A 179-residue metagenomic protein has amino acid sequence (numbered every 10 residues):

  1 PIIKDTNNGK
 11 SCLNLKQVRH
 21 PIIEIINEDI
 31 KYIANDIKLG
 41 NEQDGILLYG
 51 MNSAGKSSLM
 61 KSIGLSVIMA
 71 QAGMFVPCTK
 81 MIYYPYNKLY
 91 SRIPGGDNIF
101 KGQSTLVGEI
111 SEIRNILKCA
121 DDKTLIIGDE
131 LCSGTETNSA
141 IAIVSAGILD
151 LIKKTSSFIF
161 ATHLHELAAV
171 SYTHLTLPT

Functional and structural regions predicted by a protein language model:
I3-L175: ATPase nucleotide-binding head domains, primarily ABC-like/P-loop NTPase cores
